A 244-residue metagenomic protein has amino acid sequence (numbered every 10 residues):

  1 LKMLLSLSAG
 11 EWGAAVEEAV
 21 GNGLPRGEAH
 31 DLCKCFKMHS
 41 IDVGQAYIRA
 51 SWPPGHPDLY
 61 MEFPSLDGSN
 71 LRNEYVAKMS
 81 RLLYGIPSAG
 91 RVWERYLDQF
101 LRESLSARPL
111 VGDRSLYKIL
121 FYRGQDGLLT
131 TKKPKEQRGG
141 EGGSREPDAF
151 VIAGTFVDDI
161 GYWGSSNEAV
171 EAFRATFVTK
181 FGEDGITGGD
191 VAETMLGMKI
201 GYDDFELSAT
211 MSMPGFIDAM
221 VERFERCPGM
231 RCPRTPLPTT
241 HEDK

Functional and structural regions predicted by a protein language model:
L1-K244: Long, low-complexity, charge-biased intrinsically disordered regions
